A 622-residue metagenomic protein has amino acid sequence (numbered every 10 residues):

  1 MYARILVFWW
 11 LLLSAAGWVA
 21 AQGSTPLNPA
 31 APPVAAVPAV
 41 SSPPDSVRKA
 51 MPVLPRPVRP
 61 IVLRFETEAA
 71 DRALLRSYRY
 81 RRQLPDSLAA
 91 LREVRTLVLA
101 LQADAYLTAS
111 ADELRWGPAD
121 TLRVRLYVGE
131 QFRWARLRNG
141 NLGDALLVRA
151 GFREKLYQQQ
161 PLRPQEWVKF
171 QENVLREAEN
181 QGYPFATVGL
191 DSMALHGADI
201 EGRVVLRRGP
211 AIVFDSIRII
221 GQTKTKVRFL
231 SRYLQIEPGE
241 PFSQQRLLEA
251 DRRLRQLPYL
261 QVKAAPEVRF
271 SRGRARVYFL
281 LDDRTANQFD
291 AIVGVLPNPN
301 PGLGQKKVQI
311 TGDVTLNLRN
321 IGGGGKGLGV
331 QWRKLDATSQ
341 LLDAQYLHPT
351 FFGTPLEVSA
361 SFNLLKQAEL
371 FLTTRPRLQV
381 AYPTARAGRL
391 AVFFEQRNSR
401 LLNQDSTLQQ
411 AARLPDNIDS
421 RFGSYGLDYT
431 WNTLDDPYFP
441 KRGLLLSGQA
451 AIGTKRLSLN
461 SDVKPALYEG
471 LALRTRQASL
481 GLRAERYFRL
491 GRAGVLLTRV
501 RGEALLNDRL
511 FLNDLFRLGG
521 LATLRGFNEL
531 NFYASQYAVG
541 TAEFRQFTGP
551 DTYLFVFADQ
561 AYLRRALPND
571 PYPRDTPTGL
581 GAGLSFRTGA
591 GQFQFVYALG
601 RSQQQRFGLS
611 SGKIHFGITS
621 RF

Functional and structural regions predicted by a protein language model:
M1-R4: Positively charged n-region of N-terminal signal peptides that target proteins for export
L6-G17: Bacterial N-terminal signal peptides
V19-G23: Boundary at the C-terminal end of the N-terminal hydrophobic targeting segment
P26-A69, S77-P299, T311, T315 (+4 more regions): Periplasmic polypeptide-binding modules associated with outer-membrane biogenesis and secretion
R72-A73, L147, T225-F229, R400-Q404 (+2 more regions): Short acidic/His/Gly/Ser-rich catalytic and metal-binding motifs that mark active-site loops of diverse hydrolases
L146, Q245-L446, L518, Y533-A534 (+1 more regions): Gram-negative/organellar outer-membrane beta-barrel architecture
G189, A264, L378, R413-P415 (+5 more regions): Glycine-rich, charged/polar anion/phosphate-binding loops that engage phosphate groups from diverse ligands
V308-N320, L328-K334, T338-S339, D343-Q345 (+1 more regions): C-terminal transmembrane beta-barrel domains of outer membrane proteins
